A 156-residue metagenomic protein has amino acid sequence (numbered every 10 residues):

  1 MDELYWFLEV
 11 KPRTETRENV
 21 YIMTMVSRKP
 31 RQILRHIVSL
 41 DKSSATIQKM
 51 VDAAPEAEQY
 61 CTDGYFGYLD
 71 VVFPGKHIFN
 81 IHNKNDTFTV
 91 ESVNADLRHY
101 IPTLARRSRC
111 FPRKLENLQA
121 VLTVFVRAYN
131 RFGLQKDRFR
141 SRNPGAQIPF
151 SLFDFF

Functional and structural regions predicted by a protein language model:
M1-F156: Residue-level recognition of single "structural anchor" positions that define or cap local secondary structure
